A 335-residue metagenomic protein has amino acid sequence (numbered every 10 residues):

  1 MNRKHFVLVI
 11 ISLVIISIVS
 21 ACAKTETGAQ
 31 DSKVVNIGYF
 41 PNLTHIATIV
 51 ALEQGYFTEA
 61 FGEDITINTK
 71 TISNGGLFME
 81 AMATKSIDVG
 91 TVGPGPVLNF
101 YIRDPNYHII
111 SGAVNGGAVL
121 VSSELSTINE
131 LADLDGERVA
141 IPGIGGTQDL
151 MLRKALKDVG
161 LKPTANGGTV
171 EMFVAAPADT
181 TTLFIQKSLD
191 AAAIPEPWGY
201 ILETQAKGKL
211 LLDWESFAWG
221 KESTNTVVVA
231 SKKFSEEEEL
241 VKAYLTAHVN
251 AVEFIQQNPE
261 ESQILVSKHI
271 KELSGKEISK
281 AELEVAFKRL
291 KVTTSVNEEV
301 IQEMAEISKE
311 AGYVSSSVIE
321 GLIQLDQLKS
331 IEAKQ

Functional and structural regions predicted by a protein language model:
M1-V34, E332-Q335: Short, low-complexity disordered leader/linker segments with a strong preference for bacterial N-terminal type II
G28-V174, D190-E196, L211: Short, glycine-/small- and polar/acidic-enriched structural segments that line small-molecule recognition paths
I49, L98, R153, Y200 (+2 more regions): Predominant activation on well-ordered alpha-helical scaffold segments within soluble catalytic domains
T58-I65, S216-G220, F287-N297: Short, solvent-exposed loop/beta-turn-alpha elements that line the ligand-binding surface or hinge of extracytoplasmic
P94-P96, N166-T169, F173, D179-K268: Pocket-lining segment of extracytoplasmic ligand-binding domains
E236-S315: Secondary-structure end/capping motifs
A305-Q335: Conserved C-terminal helix/tail region of periplasmic/extracytoplasmic solute-binding proteins
